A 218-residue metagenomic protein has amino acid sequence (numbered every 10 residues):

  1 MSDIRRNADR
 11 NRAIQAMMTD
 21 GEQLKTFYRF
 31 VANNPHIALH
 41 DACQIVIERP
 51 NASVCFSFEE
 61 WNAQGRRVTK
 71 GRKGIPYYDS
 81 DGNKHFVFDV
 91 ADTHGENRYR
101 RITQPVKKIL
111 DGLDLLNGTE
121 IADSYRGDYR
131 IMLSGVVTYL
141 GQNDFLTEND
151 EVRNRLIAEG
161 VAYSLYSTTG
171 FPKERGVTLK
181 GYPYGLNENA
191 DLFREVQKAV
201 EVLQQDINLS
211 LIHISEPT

Functional and structural regions predicted by a protein language model:
M1-L211, S215: N-terminal accessory/interface modules of nucleic-acid-binding and processing proteins
